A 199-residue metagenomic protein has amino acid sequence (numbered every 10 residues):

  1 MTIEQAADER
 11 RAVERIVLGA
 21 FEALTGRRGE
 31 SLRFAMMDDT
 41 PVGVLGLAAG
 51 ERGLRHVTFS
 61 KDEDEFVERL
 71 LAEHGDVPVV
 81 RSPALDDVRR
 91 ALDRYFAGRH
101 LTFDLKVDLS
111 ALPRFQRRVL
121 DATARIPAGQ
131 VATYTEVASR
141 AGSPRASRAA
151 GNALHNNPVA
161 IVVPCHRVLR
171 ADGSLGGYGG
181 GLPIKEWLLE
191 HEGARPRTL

Functional and structural regions predicted by a protein language model:
M1-R145, A194-L199: Basic nucleic-acid-binding alpha-helical/helix-turn surface characteristic of O6-alkylguanine DNA
S143-L189: Short glycine/serine-rich loop segments
